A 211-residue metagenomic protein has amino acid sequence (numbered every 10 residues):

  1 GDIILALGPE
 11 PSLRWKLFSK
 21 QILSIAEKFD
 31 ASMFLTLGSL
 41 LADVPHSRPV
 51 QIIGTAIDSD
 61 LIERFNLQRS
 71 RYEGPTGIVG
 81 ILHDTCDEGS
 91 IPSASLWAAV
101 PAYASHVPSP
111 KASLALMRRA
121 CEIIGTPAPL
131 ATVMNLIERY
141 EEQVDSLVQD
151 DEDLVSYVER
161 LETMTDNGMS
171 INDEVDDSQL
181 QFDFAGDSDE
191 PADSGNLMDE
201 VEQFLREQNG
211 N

Functional and structural regions predicted by a protein language model:
G1-M33, L41-N211: Accessory terminal and edge-of-domain segments that mediate assembly/interaction and cofactor placement around
